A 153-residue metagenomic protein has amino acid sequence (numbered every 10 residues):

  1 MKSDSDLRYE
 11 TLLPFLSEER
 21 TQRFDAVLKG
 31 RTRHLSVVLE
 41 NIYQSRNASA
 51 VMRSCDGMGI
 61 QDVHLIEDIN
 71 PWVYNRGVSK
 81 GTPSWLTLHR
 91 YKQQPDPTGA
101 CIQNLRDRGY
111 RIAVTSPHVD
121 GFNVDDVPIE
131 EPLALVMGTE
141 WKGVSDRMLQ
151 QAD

Functional and structural regions predicted by a protein language model:
M1-D153: Post-transcriptional modification and biogenesis factors for structured RNAs of the translation apparatus
